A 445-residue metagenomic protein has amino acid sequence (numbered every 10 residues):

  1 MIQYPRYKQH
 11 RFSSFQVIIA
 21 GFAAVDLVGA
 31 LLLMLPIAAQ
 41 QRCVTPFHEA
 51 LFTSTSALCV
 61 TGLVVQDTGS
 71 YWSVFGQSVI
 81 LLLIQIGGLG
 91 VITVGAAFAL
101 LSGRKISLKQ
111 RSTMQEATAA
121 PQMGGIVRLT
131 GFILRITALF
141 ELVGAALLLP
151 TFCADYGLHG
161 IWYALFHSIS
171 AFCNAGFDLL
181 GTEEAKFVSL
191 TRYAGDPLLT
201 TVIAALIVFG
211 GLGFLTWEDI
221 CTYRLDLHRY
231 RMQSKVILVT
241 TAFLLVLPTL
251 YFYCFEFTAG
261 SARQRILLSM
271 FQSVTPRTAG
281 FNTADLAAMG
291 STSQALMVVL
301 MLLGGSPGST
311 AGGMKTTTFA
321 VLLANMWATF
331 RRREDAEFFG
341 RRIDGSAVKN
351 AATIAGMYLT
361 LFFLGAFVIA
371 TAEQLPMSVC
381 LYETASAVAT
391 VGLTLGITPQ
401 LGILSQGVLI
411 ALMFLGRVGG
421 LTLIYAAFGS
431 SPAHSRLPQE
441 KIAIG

Functional and structural regions predicted by a protein language model:
M1-G445: Membrane-proximal intracellular helices of multi-pass ion channels
